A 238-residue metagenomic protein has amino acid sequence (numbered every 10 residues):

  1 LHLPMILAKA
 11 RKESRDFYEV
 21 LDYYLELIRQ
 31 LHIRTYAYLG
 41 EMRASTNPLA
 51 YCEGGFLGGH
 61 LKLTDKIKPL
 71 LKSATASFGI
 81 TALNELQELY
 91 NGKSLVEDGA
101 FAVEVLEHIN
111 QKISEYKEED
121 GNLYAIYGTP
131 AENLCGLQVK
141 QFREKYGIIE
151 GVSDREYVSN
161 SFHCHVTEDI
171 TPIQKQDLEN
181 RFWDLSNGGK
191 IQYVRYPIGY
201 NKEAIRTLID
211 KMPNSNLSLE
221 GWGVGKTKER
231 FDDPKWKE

Functional and structural regions predicted by a protein language model:
L1-E238: Long, C-terminal-biased catalytic regions of enzyme "large/alpha" subunits
